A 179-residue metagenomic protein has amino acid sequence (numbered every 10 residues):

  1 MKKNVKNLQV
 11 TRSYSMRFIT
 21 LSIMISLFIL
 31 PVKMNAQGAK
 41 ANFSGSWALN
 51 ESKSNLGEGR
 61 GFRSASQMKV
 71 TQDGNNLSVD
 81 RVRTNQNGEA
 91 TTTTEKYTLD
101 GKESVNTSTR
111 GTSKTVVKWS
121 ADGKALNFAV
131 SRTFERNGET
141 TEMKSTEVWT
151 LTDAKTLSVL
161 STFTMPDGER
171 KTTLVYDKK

Functional and structural regions predicted by a protein language model:
M1-M16: N-terminal secretory signal peptides that target proteins for export/translocation
K6-L8, S22-I23, K144: Short helix-onset patch at the extreme N-terminus, typifying the N->h transition of secretory signal peptides
T11, L30-G38: Compositionally biased, disordered extreme N-termini, encompassing classical targeting presequences
Y14-I19, M34: Terminal, positively biased "leader/anchor" segments that mediate initial targeting or electrostatic surface association
M16, S26-L27, A41, E95: Short non-domain terminal segments
I19-P31: Bacterial N-terminal signal peptides
A36-K179: Hydrophobic small-molecule pocket/channel-lining residues, especially in calycin-type beta-barrels
